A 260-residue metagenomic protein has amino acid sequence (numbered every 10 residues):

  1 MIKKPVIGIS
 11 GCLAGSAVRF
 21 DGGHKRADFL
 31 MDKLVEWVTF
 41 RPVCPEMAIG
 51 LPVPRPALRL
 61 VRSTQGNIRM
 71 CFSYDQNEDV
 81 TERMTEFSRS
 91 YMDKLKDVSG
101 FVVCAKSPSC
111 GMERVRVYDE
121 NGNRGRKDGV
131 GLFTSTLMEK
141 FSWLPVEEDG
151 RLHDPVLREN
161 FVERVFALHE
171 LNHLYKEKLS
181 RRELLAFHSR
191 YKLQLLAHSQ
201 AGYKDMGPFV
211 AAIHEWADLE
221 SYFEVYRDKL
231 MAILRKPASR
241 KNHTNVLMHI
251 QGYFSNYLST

Functional and structural regions predicted by a protein language model:
I2-I7: Extreme N-terminal starter segment of soluble prokaryotic enzymes
S10-G11, C44, F101-K106: Short beta-strand segments
A14-G22: Short N-terminal binding/cap micro-motifs at the start of the first secondary-structure element
G23-R41: Short catalytic helix/loop segments, enriched in acidic residues and glycine and frequently bearing histidine
M31, P45-G66: Short, surface-exposed acidic-centric catalytic microdomains
Q76-K96: Glycine-rich anion/phosphate-binding loops
R89-A167: Internal, conserved structured core segments that host functional sites
V146-T260: Acidic, Ser/Pro/Thr-rich low-complexity regulatory regions and the short amphipathic helical interaction modules they
